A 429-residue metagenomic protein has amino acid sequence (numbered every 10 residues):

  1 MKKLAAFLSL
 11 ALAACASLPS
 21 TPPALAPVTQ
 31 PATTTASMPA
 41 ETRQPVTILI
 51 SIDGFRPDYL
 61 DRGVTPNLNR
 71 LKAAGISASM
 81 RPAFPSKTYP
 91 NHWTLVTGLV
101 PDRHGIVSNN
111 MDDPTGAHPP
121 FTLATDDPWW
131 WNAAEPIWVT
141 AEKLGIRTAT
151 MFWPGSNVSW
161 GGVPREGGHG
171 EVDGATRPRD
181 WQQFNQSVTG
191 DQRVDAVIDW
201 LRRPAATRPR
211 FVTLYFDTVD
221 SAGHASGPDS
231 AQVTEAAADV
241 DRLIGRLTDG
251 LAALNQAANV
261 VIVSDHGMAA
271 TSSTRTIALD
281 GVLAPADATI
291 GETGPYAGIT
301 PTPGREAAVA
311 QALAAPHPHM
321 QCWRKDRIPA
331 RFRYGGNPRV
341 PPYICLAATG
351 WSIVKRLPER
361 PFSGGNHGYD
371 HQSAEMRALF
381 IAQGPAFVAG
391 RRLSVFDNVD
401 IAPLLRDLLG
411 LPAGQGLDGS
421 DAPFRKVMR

Functional and structural regions predicted by a protein language model:
M1-L4: Positively charged n-region of N-terminal signal peptides that target proteins for export
P22-Q44, R56-L144, S159-G161: Active-site nucleophile/metal-coordination loop of metallo-enzymes that catalyze phosphate/sulfate and related
R43-T47, A74-S77, R103, K143-A149 (+5 more regions): Loop/turn elements at helix/coil->beta-strand transitions in domains of secreted/extracellular proteins
T47-S51, A78-R81, T94-V96, V139-T140 (+8 more regions): Structural recognition of the beta-strand scaffold that forms the well-ordered cores of secreted hydrolase catalytic
L49, N67, D239-L279: Metal-dependent active-site segment of extracytoplasmic phospho-/sulfohydrolases and closely related
L99-G227, V354: His/Asp/Glu-rich, glycine-adjacent segments that coordinate divalent cations and/or stabilize oxyanion chemistry on
G291-L404: Active-site neighborhoods of enzymes that stabilize oxyanions during catalysis
